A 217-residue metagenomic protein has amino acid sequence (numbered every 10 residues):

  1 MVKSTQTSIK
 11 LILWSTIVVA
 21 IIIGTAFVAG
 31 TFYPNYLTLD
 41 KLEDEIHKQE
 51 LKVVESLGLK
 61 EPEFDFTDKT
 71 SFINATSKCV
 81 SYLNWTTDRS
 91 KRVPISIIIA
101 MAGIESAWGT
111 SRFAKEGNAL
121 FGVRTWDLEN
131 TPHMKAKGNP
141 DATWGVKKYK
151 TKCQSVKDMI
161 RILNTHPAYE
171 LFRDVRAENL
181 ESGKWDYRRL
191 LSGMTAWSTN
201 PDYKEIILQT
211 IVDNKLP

Functional and structural regions predicted by a protein language model:
V2-I99, W108-P217: Catalytic cores of secreted/periplasmic lytic hydrolases that degrade extracellular macromolecules
E105: Pyridoxal 5′-phosphate
